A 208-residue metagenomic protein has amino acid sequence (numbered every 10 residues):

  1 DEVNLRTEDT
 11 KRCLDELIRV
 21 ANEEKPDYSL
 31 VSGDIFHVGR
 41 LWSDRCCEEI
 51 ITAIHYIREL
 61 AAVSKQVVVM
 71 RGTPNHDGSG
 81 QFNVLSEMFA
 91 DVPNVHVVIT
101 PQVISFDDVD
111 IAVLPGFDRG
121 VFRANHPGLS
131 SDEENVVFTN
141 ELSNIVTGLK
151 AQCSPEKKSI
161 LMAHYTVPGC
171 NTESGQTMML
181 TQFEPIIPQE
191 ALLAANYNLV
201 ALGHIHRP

Functional and structural regions predicted by a protein language model:
D1, D34-I35, T73-N75, P115-F117 (+2 more regions): Active-site metal-binding loops of divalent metal-dependent hydrolases
E2-S105, Q189-Y197: Core catalytic region of metal-dependent phosphoesterases/phosphodiesterases, especially metallo-beta-lactamase-like
L30, V68, D110-A112, I160 (+1 more regions): A structural signal for isolated positions on well-ordered beta-strands in alpha/beta enzyme cores
H37, G169, R207-P208: Glycine-rich nucleotide phosphate-binding loop and flanking beta-alpha elements of Rossmann-like dinucleotide-binding
G80-P185: Conserved catalytic scaffold of divalent metal-dependent phosphoesterases
S159-L161, L192-P208: Contiguous mid-protein beta-loop-alpha structural module that forms a pocket-lining wall or clamp of enzyme active
